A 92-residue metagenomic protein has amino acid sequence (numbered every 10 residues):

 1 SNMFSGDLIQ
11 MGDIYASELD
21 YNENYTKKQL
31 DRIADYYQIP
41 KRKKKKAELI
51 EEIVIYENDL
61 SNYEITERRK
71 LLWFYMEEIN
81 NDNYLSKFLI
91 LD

Functional and structural regions predicted by a protein language model:
N2-D92: Basic helix-extension-helix modules of the SAP/HeH family
